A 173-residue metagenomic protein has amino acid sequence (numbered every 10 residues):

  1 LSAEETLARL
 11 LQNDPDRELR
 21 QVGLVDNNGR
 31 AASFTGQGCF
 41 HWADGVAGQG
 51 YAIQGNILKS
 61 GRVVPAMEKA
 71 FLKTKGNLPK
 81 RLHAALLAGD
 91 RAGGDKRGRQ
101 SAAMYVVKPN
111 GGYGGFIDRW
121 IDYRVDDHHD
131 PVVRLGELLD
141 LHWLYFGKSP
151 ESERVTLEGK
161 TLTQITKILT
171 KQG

Functional and structural regions predicted by a protein language model:
L1-R154: N-terminal nucleophile
E153-G173: A short amphipathic alpha-helical interaction element
